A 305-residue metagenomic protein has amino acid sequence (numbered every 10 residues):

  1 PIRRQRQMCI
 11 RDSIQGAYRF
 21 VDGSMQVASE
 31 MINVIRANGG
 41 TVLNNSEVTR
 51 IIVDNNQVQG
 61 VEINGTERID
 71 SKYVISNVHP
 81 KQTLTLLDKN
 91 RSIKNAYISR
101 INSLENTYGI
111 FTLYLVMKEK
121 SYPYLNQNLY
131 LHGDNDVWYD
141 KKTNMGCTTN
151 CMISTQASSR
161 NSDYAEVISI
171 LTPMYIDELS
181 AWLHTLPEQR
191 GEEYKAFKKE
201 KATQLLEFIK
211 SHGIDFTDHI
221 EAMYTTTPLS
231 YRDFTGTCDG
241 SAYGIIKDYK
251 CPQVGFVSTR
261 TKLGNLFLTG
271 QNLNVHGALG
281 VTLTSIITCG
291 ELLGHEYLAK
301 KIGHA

Functional and structural regions predicted by a protein language model:
P1-I10: Single conserved hydrophobic/aromatic residue that forms the stacking wall/gate of nucleotide- or nucleobase-binding
R11-V58: Helical element adjacent to the flavin cofactor pocket in flavoenzyme catalytic cores
R19, T49-D163: Mid-domain catalytic core of redox enzymes that form a hydrophobic substrate pocket/lid adjacent to a catalytic redox
T41, N45, D215-Y224, A299-G303: Flexible, glycine/charged-enriched surface loops at secondary-structure junctions
E47, V53, G294-A305: Active-site-proximal substrate-binding core of FAD-dependent oxidoreductases
K118-T226: C-terminal segments that line or cap access tunnels to active or ligand-binding sites in enzymes and enzyme-associated
S211-V275: A glycine-rich dinucleotide-binding beta-alpha-beta segment and adjacent secondary-structure elements that constitute
Q271-L293: A conserved FAD-binding loop/helix module that cradles the flavin
